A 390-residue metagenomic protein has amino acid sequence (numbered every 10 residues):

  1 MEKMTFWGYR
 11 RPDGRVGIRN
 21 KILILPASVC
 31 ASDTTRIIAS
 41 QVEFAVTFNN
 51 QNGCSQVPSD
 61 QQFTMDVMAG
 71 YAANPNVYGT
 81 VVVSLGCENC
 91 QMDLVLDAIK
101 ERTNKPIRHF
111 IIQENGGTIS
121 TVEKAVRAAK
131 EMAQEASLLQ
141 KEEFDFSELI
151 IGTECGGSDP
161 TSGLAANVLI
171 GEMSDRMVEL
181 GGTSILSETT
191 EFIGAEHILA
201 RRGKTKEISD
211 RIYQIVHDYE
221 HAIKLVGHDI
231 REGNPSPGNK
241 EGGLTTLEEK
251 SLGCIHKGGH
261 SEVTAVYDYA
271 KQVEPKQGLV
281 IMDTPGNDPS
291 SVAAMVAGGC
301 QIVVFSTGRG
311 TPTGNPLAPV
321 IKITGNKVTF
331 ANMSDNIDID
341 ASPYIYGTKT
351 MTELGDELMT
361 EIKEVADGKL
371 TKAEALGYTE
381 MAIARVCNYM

Functional and structural regions predicted by a protein language model:
M1-E154, S158-I302, S306-M390: Metallocofactor- and cofactor-centric catalytic cores in central/energy metabolism, strongly enriched
